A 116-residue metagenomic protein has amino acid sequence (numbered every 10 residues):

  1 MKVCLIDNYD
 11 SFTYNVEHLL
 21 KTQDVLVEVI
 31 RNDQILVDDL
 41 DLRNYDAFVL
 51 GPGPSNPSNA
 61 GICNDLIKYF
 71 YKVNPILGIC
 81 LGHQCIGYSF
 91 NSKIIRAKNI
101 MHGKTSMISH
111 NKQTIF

Functional and structural regions predicted by a protein language model:
M1-C4: Extreme N-terminal starter segment of soluble prokaryotic enzymes
N8: Acidic di-acidic motifs
T13: Active-site-adjacent helical/loop segments in soluble small-molecule enzymes
E17-L26: Two-component/phosphorelay signaling modules centered on CheY-like receiver
V25-Q34: A short beta-strand-loop structural module common to alpha/beta enzyme folds
I35-Y45: Short amphipathic alpha-helix with an adjacent loop that forms part of the alpha/beta core around
Y45-I115: Cysteine-nucleophile active-site neighborhood
